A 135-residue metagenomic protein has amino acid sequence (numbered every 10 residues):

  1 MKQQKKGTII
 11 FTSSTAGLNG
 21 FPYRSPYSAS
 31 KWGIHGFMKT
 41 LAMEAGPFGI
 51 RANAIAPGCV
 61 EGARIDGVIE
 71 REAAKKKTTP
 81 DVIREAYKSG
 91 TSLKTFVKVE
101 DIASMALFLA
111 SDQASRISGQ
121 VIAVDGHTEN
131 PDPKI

Functional and structural regions predicted by a protein language model:
S14: Residue(s) in the substrate-gating loop at a strand-loop-helix junction that position the organic substrate next
N19, A106, S118-I135: Short C-terminal tail/terminal secondary-structure segment of NAD(P)H-dependent dehydrogenase/reductase domains
N19-S25, P47-F48, K94, D112: Active-site loop immediately N-terminal to the catalytic Tyr-X3-Lys motif of short-chain dehydrogenase/reductase
S30, M38: Active-site helix of classical SDR
G46, R51, I117-G119: Short, small/polar-rich loop/turn modules that mediate ligand/substrate recognition or access, typified
R51-E61, A110, A123-D125: Conserved SDR Rossmann-fold cofactor-binding beta-strand/turn motif
P57-R71: Short, flexible catalytic-loop segment of classical short-chain dehydrogenase/reductase
T79-P80, T91-I102, Q113: A conserved structural motif in NAD(P)-dependent oxidoreductases
